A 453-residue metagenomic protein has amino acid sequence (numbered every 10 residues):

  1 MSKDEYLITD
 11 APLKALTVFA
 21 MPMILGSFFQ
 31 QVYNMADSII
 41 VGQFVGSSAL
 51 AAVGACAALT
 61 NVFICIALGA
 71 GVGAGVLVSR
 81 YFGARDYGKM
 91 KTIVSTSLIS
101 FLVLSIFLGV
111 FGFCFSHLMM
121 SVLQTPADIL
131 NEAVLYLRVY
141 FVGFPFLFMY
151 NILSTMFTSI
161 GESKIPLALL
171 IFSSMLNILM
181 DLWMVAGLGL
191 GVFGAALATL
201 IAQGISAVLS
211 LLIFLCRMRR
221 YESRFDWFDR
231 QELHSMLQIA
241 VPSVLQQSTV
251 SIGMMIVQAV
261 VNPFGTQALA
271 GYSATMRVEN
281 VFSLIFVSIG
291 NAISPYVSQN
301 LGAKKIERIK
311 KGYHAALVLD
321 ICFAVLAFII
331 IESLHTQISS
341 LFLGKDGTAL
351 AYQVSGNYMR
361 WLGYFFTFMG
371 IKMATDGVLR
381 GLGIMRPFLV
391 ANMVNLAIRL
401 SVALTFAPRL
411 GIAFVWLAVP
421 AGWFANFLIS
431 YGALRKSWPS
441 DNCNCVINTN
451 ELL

Functional and structural regions predicted by a protein language model:
M1-A20, V78-G143, G187-V241, V297-Y364 (+1 more regions): Short alpha-helical transmembrane segments in multi-pass integral membrane proteins
I8-F44, A58-G73, L77, L102-G109 (+4 more regions): N-terminal transmembrane alpha-helices
V18, V41-N61, A127-E132, V192-F193 (+4 more regions): Interfacial/gating helices of multi-pass transporter permease domains
V18-D37, V139, S173, A202-S206 (+3 more regions): Transmembrane helical elements of multi-pass membrane transporters/channels
F28, V32-L50, M120-A127, W183-L190 (+6 more regions): Helix-terminus/linker motif at the lipid-water interface of multi-pass membrane proteins
L50-V110, L147-P166, G271-H335, M369-G383 (+1 more regions): Small-residue-rich hydrophobic transmembrane alpha-helices
V62-C65, N177-D181, S206-L211, V281-L284 (+3 more regions): Hydrophobic transmembrane alpha-helices of multi-pass small-molecule transporters
G71, Y140-T158, P166-S174, A195-V208 (+4 more regions): Short runs within selected transmembrane alpha-helices of multi-pass transporters and secretion channels
